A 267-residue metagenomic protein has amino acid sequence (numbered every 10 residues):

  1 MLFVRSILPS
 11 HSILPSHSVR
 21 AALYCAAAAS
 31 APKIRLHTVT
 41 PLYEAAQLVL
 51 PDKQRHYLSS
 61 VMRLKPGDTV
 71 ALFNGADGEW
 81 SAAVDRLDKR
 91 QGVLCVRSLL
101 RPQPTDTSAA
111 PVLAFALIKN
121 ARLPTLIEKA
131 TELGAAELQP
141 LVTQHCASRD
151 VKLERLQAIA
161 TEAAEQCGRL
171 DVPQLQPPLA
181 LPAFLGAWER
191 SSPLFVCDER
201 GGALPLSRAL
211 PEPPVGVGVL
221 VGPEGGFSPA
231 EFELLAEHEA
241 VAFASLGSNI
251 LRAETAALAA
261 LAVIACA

Functional and structural regions predicted by a protein language model:
M1-P102, E154: N-terminal positively charged helical leader segments and presequences
R35, Q47, T69, G92-V93 (+6 more regions): Structural motif
L42-Q47, D88-Q91, P102-T105, G186-P193 (+1 more regions): Short, glycine- and charge-enriched coil/turn segments that flank and shape catalytic ligand pockets
D52-K53, G75-A76, L117, P178 (+2 more regions): Fold-independent oxyanion-binding glycine-rich loops and adjacent beta-strand/coil segments at enzyme active sites
R101-V196: RNA substrate-binding interface of SAM-dependent RNA methyltransferases
L194-L234, A240-S245: Active-site/ligand-binding-proximal alpha/beta "capping" segment
P229-A267: Structured adenosyl-cofactor binding patch, chiefly the S-adenosyl-L-methionine
